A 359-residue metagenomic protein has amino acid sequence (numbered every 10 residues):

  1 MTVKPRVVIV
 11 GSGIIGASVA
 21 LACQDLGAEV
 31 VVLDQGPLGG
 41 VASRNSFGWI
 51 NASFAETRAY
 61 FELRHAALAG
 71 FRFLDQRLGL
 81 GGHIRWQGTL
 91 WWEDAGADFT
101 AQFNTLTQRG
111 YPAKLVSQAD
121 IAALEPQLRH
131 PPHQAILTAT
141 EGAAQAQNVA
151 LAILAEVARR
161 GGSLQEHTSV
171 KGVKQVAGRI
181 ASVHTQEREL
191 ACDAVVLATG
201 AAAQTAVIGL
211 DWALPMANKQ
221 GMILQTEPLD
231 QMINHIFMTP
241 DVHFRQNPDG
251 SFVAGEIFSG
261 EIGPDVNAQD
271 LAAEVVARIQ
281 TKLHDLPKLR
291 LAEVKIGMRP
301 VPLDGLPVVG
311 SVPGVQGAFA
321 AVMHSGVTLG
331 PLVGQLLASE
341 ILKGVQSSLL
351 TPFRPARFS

Functional and structural regions predicted by a protein language model:
R6-V31: N-terminal Rossmann-like FAD-binding beta1-loop-alpha1 element of flavoenzymes
L21-D25, I50, G81-R85, R179 (+3 more regions): Active-site substrate-recognition segment that forms the wall of the catalytic cavity or substrate channel
D25-R44: Glycine-rich FAD pyrophosphate-binding loop
F47-L124, D241-H243, R278-L283: Dinucleotide-binding Rossmann-like beta1-alpha1 core, especially the glycine-rich loop that anchors the ADP
L80-W91, F103, L115-Q118, A122-R160 (+2 more regions): Helix-loop-beta segment of a Rossmann-like dinucleotide-binding subdomain
I136-Q186, D193: Helical element adjacent to the flavin cofactor pocket in flavoenzyme catalytic cores
D285-S359: C-terminal catalytic lobe of FAD-dependent flavoproteins
